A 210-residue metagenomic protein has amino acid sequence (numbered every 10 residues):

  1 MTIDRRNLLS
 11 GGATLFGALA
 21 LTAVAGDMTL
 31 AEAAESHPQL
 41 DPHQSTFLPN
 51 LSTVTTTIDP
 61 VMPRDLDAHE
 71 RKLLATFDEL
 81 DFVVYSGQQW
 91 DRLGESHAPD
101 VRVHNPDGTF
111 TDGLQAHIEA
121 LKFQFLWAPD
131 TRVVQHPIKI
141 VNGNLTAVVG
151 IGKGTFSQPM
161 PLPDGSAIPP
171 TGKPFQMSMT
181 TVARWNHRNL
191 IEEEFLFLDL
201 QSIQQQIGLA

Functional and structural regions predicted by a protein language model:
D4, A13-V24, L30, A34-E95 (+1 more regions): Short, low-complexity N-terminal intrinsically disordered segments enriched in polar/charged residues
A20, G113, I203: Short glycine-/acidic-enriched loop or helix-start segments at secondary-structure transitions that form or flank
H37-H69, F125-A210: A beta-strand edge to alpha-helix "cap/lid" segment located at domain peripheries
L74-A75, W90-I151, T155-Q158: A solvent-exposed, acidic/Ser-Thr-rich amphipathic alpha-helical stretch
T76, L80, A120, M179-T181: Alpha-helical packing segments of well-folded alpha/beta enzyme cores
